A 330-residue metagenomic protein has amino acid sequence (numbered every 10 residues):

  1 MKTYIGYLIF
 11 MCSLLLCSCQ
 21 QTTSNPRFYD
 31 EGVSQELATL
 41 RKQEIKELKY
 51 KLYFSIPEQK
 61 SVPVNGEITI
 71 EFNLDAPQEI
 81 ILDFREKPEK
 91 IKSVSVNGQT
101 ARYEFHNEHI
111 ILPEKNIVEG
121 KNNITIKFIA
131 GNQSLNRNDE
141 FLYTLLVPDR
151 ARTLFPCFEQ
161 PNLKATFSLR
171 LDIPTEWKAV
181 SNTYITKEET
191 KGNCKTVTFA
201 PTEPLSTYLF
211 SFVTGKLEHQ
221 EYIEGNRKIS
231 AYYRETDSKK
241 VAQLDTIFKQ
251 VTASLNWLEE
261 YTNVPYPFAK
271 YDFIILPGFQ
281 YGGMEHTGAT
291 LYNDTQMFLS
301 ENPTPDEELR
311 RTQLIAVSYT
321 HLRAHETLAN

Functional and structural regions predicted by a protein language model:
M1-R27: Bacterial Sec-dependent N-terminal signal peptides
C19-N65, N136-E140, E159-P161: N-terminal, polar/Ser/Thr-rich
E31, Q35-K42, V118, F128-R170 (+1 more regions): Glycine/proline-rich low-complexity spacer/linker segments in large multi-domain proteins
G66-F72, G120-L135, F167-T175, V197-E203: Short, hydrophobic/aromatic-enriched beta-strand segments in well-ordered soluble domains
E71-K87, R170-D172: Surface-exposed beta-strand/loop patches in extracellular or lumenal glycoproteins
R85-L142: A surface-exposed beta-strand-loop module
Q160-A316: Hydrophobic helix-coil surface modules that form long, contiguous segments used for peptide/substrate interaction
T320-A329: Conserved small/polar residues in nucleotide/adenosyl-binding loops
